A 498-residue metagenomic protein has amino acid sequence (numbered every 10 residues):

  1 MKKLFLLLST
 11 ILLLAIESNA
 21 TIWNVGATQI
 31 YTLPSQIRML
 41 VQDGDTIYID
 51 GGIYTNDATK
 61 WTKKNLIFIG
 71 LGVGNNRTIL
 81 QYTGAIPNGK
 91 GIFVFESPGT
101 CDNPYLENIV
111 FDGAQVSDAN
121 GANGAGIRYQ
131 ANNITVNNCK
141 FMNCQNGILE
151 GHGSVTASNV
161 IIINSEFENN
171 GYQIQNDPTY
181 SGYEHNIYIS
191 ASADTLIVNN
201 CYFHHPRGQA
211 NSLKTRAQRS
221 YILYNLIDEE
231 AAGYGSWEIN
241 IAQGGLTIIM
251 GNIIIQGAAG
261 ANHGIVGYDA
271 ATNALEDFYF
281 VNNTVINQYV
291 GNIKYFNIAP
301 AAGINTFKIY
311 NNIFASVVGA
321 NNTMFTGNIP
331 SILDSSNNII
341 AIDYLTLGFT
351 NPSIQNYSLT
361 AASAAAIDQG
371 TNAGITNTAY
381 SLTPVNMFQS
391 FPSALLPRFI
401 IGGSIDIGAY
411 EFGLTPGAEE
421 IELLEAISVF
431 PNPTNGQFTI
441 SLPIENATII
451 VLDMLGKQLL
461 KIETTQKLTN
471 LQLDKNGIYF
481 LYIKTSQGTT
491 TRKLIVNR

Functional and structural regions predicted by a protein language model:
L4-L14: Sec-dependent N-terminal signal peptides
I16-A20: Sec/Tat signal peptide C-region and signal peptidase I cleavage site
T21-I30, Y48-D57, K64-A119, I342-L347: Right-handed parallel beta-helix/beta-spiral solenoid domain characteristic of secreted/periplasmic
T46, N65, I69-L71, R77 (+11 more regions): Right-handed parallel beta-helix
G52-Y54, G72-N75, V318-G319, G370-I375 (+1 more regions): Acidic glycine-/aspartate-rich tracts in secreted/extracellular proteins
Y82-S97, D118-R128, N143-S154, I174-S190 (+5 more regions): Extracellular beta-strand/beta-solenoid scaffold signature
I339-G413: C-terminal accessory segments
E419-R498: C-terminal outer-membrane/trafficking sorting elements
